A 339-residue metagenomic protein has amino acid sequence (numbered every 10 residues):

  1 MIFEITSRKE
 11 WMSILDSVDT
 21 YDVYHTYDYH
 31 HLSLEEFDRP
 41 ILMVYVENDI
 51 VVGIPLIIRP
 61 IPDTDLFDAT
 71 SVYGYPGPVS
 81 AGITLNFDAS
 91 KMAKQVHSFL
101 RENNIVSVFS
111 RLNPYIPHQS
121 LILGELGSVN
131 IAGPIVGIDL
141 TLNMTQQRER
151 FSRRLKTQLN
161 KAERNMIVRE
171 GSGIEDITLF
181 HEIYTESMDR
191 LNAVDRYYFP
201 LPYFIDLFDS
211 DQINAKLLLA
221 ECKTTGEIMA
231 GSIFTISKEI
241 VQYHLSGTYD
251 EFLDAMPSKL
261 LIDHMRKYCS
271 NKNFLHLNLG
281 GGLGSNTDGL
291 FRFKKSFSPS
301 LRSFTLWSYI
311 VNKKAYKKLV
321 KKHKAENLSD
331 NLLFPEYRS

Functional and structural regions predicted by a protein language model:
I2-N48, G53-D63, L112-D254: A conserved beta-strand-loop-helix scaffold within acyl/acetyltransferase catalytic domains
D38-P40, E102-I105, K272-F274: Short, high-confidence coil segments that cap the C-terminus of an alpha-helix and link into the following beta-strand
L42, P60, L121-T145, K272-S339: Active-site/acyl-donor-binding loops of N-acyltransferases
V44, K94-H97, Y203-K318: Aromatic (often tryptophan-rich) hydrophobic motifs at membrane interfaces
I50, V72, N104, V129-A132 (+1 more regions): A short, structural micro-pattern
R59-Y75: Conserved acyl-donor/pantetheine-binding loop and adjacent beta-alpha core of acyl/acetyltransferases and related
T70-P117: A gly/proline- and charged-residue-enriched helix-loop-helix capping module
G74-N86, T141-L142, S246-A255, L283: A short, internal acetyl-CoA/4′-phosphopantetheine-binding micro-motif in the GNAT/acyltransferase core
